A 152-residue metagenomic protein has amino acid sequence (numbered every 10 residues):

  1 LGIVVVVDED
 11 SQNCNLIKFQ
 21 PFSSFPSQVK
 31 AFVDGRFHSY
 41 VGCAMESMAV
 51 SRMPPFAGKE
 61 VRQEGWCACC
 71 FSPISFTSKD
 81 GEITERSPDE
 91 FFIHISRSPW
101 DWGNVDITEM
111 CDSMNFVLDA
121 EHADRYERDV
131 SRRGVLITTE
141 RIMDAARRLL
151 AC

Functional and structural regions predicted by a protein language model:
G2-Q12: A short, conserved structural fragment
D10, V29-R36: A generic short-segment signal for beta-strand/edge and adjacent turn/coil regions
D10-P21: Minor-groove-contacting beta-hairpin "wing" of winged helix-turn-helix DNA-binding domains
P21-F22, Q28, E46-S47: Conserved mixed alpha/beta catalytic, RNA-binding, or beta-rich assembly cores of soluble enzyme, regulatory
V33-G35, S39-G42, E46, F56-Q63 (+1 more regions): Long, low-complexity, charge-rich intrinsically disordered regions
